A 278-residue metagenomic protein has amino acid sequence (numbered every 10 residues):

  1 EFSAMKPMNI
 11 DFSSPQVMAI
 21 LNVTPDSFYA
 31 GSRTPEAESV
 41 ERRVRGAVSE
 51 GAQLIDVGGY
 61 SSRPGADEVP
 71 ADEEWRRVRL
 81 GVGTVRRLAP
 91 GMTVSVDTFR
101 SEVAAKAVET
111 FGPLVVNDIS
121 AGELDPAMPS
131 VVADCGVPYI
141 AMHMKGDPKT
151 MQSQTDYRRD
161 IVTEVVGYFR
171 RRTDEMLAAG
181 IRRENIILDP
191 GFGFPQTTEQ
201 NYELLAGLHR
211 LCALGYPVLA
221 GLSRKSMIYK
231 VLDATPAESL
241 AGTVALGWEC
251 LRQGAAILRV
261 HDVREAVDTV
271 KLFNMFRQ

Functional and structural regions predicted by a protein language model:
E1-A4: Short, Lys/Arg-enriched N-terminal segments with co-localized hydrophobic residues within the first ~10-30 amino acids
K6, F12, F28-G46, S62-R87 (+5 more regions): Active-site-adjacent loop and "lid" segments of alpha/beta metabolic enzymes
R43-G58: Catalytic domains of carbohydrate-active enzymes, especially glycoside hydrolases
S49, R170-N185: Phosphate/pyrophosphate-binding loops at sites that engage ATP/ADP/AMP, CoA/4′-phosphopantetheine, polyphosphate
